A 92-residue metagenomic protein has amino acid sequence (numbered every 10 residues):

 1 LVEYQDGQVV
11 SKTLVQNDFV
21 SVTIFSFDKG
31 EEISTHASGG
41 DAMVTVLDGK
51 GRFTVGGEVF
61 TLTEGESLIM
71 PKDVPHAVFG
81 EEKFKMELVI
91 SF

Functional and structural regions predicted by a protein language model:
L1-F19, T54: A short, N-terminal "cap"/entry segment at the start of jelly-roll beta-barrel domains of the cupin/DSBH fold
Q8, S21-S38: Conserved short histidine dyad/triad with adjacent acidic residue
G40-R52, G56: Glycine- and acidic-residue-biased ligand/ion/polar-headgroup-sensing regions
L47-D48, T63-E64, E82: A cytosolic small-molecule/anion-sensing beta-strand core signal
G57-K72: Short acidic-glycine-tyrosine-enriched beta hairpin
K72-F92: Ligand-binding loop in jelly-roll beta-barrel domains
